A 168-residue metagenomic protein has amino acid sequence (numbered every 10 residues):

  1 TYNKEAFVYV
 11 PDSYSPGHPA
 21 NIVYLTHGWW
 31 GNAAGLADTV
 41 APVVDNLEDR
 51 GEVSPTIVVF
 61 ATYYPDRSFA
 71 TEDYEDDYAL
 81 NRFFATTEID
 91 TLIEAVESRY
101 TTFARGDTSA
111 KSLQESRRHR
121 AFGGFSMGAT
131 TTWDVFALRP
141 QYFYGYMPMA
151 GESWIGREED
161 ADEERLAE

Functional and structural regions predicted by a protein language model:
T1-E168: Non-catalytic cap/lid and distal C-terminal segments of serine-dependent acyl enzymes
